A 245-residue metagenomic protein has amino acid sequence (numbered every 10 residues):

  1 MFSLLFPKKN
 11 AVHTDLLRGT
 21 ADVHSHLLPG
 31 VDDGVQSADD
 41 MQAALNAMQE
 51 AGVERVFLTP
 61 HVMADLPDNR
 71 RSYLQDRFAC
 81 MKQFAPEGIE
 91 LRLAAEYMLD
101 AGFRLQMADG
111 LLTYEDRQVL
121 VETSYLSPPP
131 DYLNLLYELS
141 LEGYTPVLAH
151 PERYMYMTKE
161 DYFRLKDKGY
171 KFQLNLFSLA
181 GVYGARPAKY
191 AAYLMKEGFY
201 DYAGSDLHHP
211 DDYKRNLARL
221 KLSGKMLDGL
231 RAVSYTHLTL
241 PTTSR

Functional and structural regions predicted by a protein language model:
M1-G88: An N-terminally biased module of ancient metal coordination in phosphate/nucleic-acid-related enzymes
A21-V23, F57-T59, R92-A95, V147-A149 (+2 more regions): Active-site neighborhood of phospho(di)ester-bond hydrolases with catalytic His/Asp-centered motifs
H24-L28, H150, H208, H237: Histidine-centered divalent metal-coordination motifs
S37-D40, Y73-Q75, E160-F163, A185-A192: Charged helix-capping and loop-helix junction motifs
V62-L66, M98-D100, E152-M157, L179-V182 (+1 more regions): Active-site environment of divalent metal-dependent phosphoester hydrolases
P67-F172: Extended substrate/RNA-proximal surfaces in nucleic-acid metabolism proteins
Y200-R215: Short acidic/histidine-rich active-site segments
T236-T242: Conserved small/polar residues in nucleotide/adenosyl-binding loops
